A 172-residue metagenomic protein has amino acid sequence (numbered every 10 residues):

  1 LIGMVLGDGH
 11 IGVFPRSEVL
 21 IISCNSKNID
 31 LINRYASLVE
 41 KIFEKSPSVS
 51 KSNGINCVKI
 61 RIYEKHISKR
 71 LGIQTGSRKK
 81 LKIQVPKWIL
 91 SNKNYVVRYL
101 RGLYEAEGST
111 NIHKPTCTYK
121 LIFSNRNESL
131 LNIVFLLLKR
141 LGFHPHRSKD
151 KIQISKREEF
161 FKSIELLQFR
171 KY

Functional and structural regions predicted by a protein language model:
L1-Y172: Internal intein/HINT superfamily modules and their associated LAGLIDADG
